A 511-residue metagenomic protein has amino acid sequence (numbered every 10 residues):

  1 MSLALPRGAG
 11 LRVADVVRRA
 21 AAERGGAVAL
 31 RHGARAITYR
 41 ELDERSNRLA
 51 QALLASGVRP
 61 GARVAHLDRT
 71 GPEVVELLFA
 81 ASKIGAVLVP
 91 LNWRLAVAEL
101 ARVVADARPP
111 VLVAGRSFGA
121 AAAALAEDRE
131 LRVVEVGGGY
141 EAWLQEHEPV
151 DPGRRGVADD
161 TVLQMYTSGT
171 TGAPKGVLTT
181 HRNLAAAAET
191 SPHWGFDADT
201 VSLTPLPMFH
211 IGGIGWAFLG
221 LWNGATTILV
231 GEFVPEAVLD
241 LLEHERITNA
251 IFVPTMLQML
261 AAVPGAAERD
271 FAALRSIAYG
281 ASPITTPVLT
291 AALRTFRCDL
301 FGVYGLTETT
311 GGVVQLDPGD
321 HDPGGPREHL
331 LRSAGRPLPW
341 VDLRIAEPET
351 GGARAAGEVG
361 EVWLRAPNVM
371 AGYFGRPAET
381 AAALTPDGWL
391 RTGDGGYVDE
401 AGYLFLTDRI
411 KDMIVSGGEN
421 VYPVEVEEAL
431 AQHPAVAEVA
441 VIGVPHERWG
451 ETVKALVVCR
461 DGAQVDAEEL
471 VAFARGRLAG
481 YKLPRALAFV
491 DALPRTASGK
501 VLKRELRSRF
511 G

Functional and structural regions predicted by a protein language model:
A9, R35-I37, A50-A98, N420: Conserved AMP-binding/adenylate-forming
G10-L11, G25-G26, E148-Y166, A173 (+1 more regions): Conserved pre-ATP/AMP-binding loop-to-beta segment of ANL
T38-R40, V162-A186: Conserved AMP-binding A3 loop
L95, L112, L242, A250 (+6 more regions): AMP-binding/adenylate-forming catalytic core of the ANL superfamily
G119-A158: ANL superfamily adenylate-forming
A185-V201, F209-N249, V263: Conserved AMP-binding/adenylation subdomain of ANL enzymes
W222, I247-F252, A261-H329, D342 (+1 more regions): Gly/Ser/Thr-rich phosphate-binding loop
Y304, W340-W363, A382-A383, E400-A401 (+2 more regions): Conserved beta-loop-beta connector loops within the AMP-binding
